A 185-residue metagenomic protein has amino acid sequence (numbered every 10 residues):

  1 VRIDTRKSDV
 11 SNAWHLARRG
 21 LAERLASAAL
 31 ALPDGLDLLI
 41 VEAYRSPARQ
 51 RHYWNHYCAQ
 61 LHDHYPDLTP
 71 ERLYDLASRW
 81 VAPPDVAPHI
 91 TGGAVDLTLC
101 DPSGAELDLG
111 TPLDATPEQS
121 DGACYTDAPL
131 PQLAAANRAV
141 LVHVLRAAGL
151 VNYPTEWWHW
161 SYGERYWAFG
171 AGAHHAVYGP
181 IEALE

Functional and structural regions predicted by a protein language model:
V1-E185: Cell-envelope/glycan interface and biosynthesis
